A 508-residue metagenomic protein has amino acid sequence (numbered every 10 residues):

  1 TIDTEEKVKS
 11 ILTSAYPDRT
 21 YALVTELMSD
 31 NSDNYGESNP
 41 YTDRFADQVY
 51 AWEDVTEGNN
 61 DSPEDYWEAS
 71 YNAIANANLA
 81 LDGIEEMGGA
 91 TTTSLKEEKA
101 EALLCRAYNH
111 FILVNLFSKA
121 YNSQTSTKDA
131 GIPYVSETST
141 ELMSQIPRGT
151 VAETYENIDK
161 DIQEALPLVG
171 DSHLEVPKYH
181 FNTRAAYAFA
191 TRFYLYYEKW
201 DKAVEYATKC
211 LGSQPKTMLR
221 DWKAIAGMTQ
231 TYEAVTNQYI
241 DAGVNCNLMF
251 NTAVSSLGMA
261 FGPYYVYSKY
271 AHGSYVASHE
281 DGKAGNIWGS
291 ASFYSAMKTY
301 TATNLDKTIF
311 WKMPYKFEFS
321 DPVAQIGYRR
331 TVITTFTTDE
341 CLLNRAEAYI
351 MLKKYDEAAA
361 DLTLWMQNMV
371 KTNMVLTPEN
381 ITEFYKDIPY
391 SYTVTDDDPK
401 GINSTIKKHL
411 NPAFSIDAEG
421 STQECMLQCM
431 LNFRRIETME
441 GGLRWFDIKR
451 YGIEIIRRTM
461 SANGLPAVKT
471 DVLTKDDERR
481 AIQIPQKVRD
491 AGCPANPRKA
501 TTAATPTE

Functional and structural regions predicted by a protein language model:
T1-N34, Q486-E508: Acidic, glycine-rich segments characteristic of secretory precursors and extracytoplasmic regions
F45-F117, G149, Q163-D171, I326-I333 (+2 more regions): Conserved, well-structured interaction surfaces
I74-A77, Y155, I162, A207 (+2 more regions): Inward-facing hydrophobic residues that define packing positions of alpha-helical scaffold repeats
R184-R220, R489-T507: Aromatic-residue-lined binding/catalytic grooves and analogous aromatic/hydrophobic interfacial grooves in multimeric
V204-D339, T372-D417, E437, L443 (+1 more regions): Hydrophobic-face positions in mid-chain alpha helices that act as interaction patches
V276-G285, T301, L305, V394-E508: Long, intrinsically disordered, low-complexity segments
